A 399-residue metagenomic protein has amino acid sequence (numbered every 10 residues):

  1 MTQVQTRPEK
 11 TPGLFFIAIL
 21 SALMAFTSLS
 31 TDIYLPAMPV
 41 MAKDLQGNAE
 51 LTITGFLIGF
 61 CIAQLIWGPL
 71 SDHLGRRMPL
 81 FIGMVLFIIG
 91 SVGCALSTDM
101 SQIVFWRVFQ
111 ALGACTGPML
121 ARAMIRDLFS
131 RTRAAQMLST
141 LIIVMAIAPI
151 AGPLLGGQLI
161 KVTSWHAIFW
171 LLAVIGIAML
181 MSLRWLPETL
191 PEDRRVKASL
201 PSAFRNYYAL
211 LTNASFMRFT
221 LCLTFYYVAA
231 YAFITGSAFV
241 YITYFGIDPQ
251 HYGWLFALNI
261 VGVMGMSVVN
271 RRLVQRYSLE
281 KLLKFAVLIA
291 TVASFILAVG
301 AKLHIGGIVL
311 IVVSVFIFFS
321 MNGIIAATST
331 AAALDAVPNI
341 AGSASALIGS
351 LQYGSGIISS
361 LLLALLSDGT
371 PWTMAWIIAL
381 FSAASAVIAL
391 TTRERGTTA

Functional and structural regions predicted by a protein language model:
Q3-K10, T189-T220: Juxtamembrane intracellular "pre-TM" segments in multi-pass secondary transporters
A37-A63: Extracellular/periplasmic helix-loop-helix junction of adjacent transmembrane segments in MFS-like secondary
Q46, G75, L96-Q102, G113 (+2 more regions): Helix-breaking motifs and short loop linkers at transmembrane-helix boundaries and internal kinks in secondary membrane
I62-S101: Conserved MFS/SLC helix-loop-helix module at the cytosolic interface between two early adjacent transmembrane helices
L86-G93, S101-F109, V309-V315: Paired small-residue
Q102, T132, S139-R184: Helix-loop-helix hairpin linking two adjacent transmembrane segments in secondary transporters
W106-I147: Cytoplasmic helix-loop-helix junction between adjacent transmembrane helices in 12-TM secondary transporters
A331-D368, W372, I377-I378: A late C-terminal transmembrane helix in Major Facilitator Superfamily
